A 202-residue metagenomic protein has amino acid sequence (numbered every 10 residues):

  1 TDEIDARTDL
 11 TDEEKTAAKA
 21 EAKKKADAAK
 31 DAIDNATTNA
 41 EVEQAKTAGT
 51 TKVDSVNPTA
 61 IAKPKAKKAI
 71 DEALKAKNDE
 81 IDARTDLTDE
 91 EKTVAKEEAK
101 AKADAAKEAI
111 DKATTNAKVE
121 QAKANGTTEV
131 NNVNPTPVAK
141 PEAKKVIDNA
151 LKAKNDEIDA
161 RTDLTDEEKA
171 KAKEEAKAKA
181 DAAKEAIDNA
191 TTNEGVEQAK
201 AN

Functional and structural regions predicted by a protein language model:
T1-N202: Thr-biased low-complexity repeat/linker tracts and other Thr-enriched repetitive architectures
